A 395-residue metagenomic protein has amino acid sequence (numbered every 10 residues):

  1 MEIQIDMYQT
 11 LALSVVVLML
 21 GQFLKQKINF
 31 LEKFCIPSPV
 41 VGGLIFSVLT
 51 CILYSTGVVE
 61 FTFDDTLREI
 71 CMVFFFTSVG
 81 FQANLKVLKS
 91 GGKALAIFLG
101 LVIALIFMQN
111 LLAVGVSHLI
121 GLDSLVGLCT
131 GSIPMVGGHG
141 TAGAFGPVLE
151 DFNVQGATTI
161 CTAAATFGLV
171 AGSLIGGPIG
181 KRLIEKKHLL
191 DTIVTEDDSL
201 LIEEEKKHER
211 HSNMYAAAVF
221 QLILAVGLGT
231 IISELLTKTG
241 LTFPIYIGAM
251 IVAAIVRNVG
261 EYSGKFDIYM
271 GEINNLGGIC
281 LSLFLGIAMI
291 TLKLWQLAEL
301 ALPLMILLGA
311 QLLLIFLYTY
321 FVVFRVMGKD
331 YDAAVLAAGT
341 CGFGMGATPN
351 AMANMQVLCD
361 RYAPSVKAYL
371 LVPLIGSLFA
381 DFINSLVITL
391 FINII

Functional and structural regions predicted by a protein language model:
M1-Y8, L31-I36, V58-R68, V154-A164 (+2 more regions): Interfacial loop-to-helix junctions that mark the boundaries of transmembrane helices in multi-pass membrane
E2-V16, T62-F75, L125-S132, G240-V252 (+3 more regions): Structural signature of hydrophobic alpha-helical transmembrane segments
V17, L44-C51, D64-G92, I251-G260 (+1 more regions): Hydrophobic transmembrane alpha-helices of secondary-active transporters and Na+-translocating membrane complexes
V17-L18, L169-Y262: Membrane-embedded hairpin module used as a gating/binding unit in multi-pass transport and secretion proteins
N84-V114, A165-T166, V219, N275 (+1 more regions): Entry/N-cap segments of selected transmembrane alpha helices and their immediately preceding amphipathic helices
G115-L122, A165-I202, L313, F321-Y331 (+1 more regions): Juxtamembrane and boundary regions of transmembrane helices in multi-pass small-molecule transporters and channels
V116-G156, F167, I179, V194-T195 (+1 more regions): Alpha-helical membrane segments and immediately flanking helix-loop junctions that form or couple to the substrate/ion
L222-V322: Transmembrane helical segments that form the transport core of multi-pass membrane transport proteins
